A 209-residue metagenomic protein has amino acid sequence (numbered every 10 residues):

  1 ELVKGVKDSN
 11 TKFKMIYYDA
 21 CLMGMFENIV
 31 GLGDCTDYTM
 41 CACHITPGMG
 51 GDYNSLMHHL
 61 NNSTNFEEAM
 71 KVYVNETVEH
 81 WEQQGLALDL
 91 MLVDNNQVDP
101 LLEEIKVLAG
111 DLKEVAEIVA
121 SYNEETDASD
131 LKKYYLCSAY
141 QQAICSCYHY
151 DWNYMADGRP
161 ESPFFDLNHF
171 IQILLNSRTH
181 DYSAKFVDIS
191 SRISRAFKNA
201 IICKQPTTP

Functional and structural regions predicted by a protein language model:
E1-P209: Terminal, contiguous helix-loop blocks that mediate binding/assembly
